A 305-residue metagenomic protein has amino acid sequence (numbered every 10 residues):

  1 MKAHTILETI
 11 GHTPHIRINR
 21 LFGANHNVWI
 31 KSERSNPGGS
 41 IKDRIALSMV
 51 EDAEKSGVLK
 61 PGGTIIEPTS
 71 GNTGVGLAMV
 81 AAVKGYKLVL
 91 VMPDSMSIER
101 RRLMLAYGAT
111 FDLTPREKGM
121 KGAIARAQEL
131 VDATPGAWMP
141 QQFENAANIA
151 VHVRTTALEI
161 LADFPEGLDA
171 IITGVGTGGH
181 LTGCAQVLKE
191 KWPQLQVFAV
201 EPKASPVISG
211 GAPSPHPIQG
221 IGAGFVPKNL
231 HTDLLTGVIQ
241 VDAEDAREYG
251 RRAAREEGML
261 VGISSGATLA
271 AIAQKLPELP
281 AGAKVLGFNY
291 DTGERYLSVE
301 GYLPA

Functional and structural regions predicted by a protein language model:
M1-A305: PLP-dependent amino-acid enzyme catalytic core
